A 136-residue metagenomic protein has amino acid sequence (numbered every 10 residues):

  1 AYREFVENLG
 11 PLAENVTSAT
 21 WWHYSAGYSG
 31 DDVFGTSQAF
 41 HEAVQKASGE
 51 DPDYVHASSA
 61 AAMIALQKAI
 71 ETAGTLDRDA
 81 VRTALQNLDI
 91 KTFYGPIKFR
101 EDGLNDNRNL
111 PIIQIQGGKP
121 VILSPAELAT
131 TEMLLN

Functional and structural regions predicted by a protein language model:
A1-N136: Extracytosolic ligand-binding ectodomains
